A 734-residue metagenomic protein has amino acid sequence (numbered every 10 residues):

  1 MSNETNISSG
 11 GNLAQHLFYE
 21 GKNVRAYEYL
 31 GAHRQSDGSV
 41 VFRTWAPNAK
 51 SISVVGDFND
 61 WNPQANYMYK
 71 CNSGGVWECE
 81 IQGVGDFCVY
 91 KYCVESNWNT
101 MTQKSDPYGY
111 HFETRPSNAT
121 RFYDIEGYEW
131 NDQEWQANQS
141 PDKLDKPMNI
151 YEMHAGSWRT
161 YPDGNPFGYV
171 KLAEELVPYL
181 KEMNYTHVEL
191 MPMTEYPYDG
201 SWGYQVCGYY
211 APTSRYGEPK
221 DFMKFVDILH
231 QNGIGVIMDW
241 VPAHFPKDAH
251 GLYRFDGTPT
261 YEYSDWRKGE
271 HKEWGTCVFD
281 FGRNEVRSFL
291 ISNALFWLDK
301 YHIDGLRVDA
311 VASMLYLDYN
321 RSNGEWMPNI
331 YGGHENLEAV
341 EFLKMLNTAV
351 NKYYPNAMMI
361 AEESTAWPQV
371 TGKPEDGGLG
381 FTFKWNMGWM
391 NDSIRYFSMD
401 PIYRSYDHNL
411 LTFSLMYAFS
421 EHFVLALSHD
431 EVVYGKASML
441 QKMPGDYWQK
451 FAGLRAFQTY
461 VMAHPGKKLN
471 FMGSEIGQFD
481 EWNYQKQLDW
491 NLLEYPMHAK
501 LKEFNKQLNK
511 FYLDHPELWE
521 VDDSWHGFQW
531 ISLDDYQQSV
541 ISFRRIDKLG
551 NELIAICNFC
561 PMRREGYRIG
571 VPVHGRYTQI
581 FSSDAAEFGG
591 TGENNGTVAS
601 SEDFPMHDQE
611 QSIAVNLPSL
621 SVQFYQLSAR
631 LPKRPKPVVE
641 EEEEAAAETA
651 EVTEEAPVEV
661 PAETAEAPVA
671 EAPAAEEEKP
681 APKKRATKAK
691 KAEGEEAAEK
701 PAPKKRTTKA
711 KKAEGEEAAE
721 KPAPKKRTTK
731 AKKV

Functional and structural regions predicted by a protein language model:
M1-V41, C71-E152, S157-G164, K171 (+3 more regions): The feature marks proteins involved in alpha-glucan
T44, Y92, M153, L180 (+12 more regions): Conserved, mostly hydrophobic/aromatic
W45-I52, P572-G575: Short proline/glycine-enriched turn/loop motifs at strand-loop junctions of beta-rich domains
G85-Y90, G596-R634: C-terminal beta-strand-rich structural cap/linker in extracellular carbohydrate-active enzymes
R115, H302-D304, Y319-Q485, L492 (+3 more regions): Conserved alpha/beta catalytic core and glycan-binding cleft of carbohydrate-active enzymes
Q133-M148, H154-E335, V615: Substrate-binding/active-site clefts of carbohydrate-active enzymes
M497-L518: Catalytic cores of secreted or luminal carbohydrate-active enzymes
K633-V734: Intrinsically disordered, polybasic Lys/Arg-rich low-complexity tracts
